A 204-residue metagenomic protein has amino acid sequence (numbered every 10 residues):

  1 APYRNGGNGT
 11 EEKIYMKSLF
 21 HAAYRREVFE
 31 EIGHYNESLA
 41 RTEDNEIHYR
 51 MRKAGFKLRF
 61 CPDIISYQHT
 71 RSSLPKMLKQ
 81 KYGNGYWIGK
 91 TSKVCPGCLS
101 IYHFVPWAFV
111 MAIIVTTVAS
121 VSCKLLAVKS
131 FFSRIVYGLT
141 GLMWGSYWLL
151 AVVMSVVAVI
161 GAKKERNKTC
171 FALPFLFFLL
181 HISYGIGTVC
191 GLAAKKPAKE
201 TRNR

Functional and structural regions predicted by a protein language model:
A1-H21, E30, V94: Short, flexible, basic/aromatic active-site loop/helix in glycosyltransferases
I14-Y24, G33, A40, N45: Short glycine- and hydrophobic/aromatic-rich loop-to-beta-strand nucleating segment in the catalytic cores
E30, N36-L99: Catalytic donor/gating beta->alpha subdomain of glycosyltransferases that bind UDP-sugars
I101-A108: Select subsegments of transmembrane alpha-helices in polytopic membrane proteins, especially boundary-proximal
F109-P197: Membrane-embedded multi-pass helical conduit in multi-pass membrane proteins, especially envelope-biosynthetic
K196-R204: Short linear elements at protein peripheries
